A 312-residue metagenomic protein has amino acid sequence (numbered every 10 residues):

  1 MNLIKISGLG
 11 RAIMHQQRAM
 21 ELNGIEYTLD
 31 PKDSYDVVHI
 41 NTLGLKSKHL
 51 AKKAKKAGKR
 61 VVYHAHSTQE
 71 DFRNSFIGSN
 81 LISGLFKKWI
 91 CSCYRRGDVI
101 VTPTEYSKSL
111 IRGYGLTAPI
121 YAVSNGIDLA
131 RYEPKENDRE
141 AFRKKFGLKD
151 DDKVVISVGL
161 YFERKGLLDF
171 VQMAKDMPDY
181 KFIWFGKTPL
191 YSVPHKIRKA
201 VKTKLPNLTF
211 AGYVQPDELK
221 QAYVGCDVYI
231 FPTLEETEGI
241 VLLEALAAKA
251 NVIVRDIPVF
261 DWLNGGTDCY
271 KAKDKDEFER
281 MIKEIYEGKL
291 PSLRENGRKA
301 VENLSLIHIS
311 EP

Functional and structural regions predicted by a protein language model:
L81-I100: Membrane-proximal helix-turn-helix segments that form the acceptor-binding/catalytic region of lipid-linked
Y94, Y213-V214, Q221-C226: Short alpha-helical donor nucleotide-sugar binding micro-motif in glycosyltransferases
V158, K181-K196: Glycosyltransferase donor-sugar binding loop
H195-D217: Nucleotide-activated donor-binding/catalytic signature segment of Leloir-type glycosyltransferases, i.e., the conserved
L234: Aromatic "clamp/platform" in nucleotide-sugar-dependent glycosyltransferases that forms part of the donor/acceptor
N251-V254: Short hydrophobic beta-strand element within catalytic cores of glycosyltransferases and related nucleotide-activated
G266-D276, E284-K289: Conserved acidic donor-binding segment of nucleotide-sugar-dependent glycosyltransferases
I307-P312: Conserved small/polar residues in nucleotide/adenosyl-binding loops
